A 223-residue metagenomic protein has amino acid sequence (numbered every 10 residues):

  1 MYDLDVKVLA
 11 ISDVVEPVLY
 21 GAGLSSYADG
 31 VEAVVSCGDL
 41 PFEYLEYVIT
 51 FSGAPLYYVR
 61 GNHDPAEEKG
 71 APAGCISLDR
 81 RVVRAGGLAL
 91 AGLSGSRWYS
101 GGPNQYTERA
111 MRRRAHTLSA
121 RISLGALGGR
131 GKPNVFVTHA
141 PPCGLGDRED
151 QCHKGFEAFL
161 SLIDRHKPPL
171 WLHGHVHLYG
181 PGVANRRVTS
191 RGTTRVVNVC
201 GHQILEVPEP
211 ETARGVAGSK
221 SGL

Functional and structural regions predicted by a protein language model:
M1-D5, A22, V82-G86, L162-R165 (+1 more regions): Binuclear metal-dependent phosphoesterase catalytic core
M1-F51, G128-K132: N-terminal active-site segment of His-dependent metallophosphoesterases
A10-S12, A33-D39, Y57-N62, L78 (+4 more regions): Active-site neighborhood of phospho(di)ester-bond hydrolases with catalytic His/Asp-centered motifs
A10-V18, R60-K154: Conserved catalytic scaffold of divalent metal-dependent phosphoesterases
V15-L19, L40-E46, N62-K69, W98-G102 (+3 more regions): Active-site environment of divalent metal-dependent phosphoester hydrolases
L19-S25, F42-E46, I76-L78, A120-L124 (+2 more regions): A generic local structural motif
F51-S52, P72-A73, G192-T194: Short, structured coil segments at secondary-structure junctions
S52-H63, F156-F159: A short, gly/pro- and small-residue-rich
